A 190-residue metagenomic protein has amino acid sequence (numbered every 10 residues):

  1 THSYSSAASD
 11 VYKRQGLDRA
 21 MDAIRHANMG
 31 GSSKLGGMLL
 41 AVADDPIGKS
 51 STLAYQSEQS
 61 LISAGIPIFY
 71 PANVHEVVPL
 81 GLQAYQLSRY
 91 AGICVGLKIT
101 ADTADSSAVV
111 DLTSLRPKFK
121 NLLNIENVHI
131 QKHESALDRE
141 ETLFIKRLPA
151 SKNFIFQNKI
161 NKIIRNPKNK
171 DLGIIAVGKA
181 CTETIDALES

Functional and structural regions predicted by a protein language model:
T1-A8, Y12: Single conserved hydrophobic/aromatic residue that forms the stacking wall/gate of nucleotide- or nucleobase-binding
S3, G16-I24, P79-L80, T182-T184: Short glycine/serine/threonine-rich phosphate/pyrophosphate-binding segments that cradle anionic phosphate groups
A8, K34-G37, A64-I66, G92: Short glycine-/polar-rich loops that comprise or flank the Walker A/P-loop and associated switch/sensor motifs
S9-D10, L39-L40, L97, I174: Structural beta-sheet core signal
K13-R19, H26, A41-G48, V74-H75 (+1 more regions): Acidic, glycine-rich active-site loops and adjacent beta-strand->loop/helix elements that engage anionic groups
H26-K34, P46-S63: Flexible glycine/proline-rich, aromatic-decorated loop/lid segments
M29, S33-A41, I125: A glycine-rich helix N-cap at a beta->alpha junction
P71-S190: Flexible, low-complexity linker and terminal segments
